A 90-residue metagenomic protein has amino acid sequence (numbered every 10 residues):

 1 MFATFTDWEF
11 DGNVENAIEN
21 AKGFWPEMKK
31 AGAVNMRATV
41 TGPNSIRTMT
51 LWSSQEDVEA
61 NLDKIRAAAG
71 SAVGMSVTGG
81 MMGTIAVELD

Functional and structural regions predicted by a protein language model:
M1-A68, G74-D90: Short S/T/G/P-rich N-terminal loop/turn motif that feeds into the first structured element of a domain
